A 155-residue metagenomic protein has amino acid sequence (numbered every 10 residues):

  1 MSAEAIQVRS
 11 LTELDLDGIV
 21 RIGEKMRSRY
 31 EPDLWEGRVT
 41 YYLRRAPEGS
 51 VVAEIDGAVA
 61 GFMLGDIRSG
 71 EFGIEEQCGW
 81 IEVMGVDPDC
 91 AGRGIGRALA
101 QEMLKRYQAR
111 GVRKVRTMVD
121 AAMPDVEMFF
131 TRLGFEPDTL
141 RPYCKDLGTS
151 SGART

Functional and structural regions predicted by a protein language model:
S2, T131-T155: Terminal substrate-recognition subdomain of acyl/acetyltransferases
I6, S10-L14, R21-E76, E82 (+4 more regions): Acetyl-CoA-dependent GNAT
T40-Y41, L104, E127: Solvent-exposed, non-membrane alpha-helical residues enriched in polar/charged side chains
G70, D120, Y143: Residue-level "edge-of-site" marker
V86, G92-K105, R132: Conserved acetyl-CoA-binding loop-helix of GNAT-fold acetyltransferases
R97, A109, A121-T139: Conserved active-site alpha-helix within GNAT-family acetyltransferase domains
Y107-V119: Conserved GNAT acetyl-CoA-binding A-motif
